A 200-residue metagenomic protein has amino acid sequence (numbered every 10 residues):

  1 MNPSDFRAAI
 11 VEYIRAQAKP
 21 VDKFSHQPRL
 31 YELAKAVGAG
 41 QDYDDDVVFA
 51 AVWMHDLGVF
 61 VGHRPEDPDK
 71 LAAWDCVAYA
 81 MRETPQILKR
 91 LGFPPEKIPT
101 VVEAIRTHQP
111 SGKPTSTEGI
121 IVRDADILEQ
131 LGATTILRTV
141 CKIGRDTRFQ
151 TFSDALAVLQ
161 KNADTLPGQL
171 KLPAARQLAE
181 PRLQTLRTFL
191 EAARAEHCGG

Functional and structural regions predicted by a protein language model:
N2, A16-Y43, M54, P110-G200: Divalent metal-dependent phosphate-bond-processing catalytic cores, especially two-metal-ion Mg2+/Mn2+ enzymes that act
F6-A18: Generic N-terminal amphipathic, Lys/Arg-enriched alpha-helix
K23, K70-V77, A179: Flexible, glycine- and charge-enriched loops at secondary-structure boundaries
L30, W74-R90: An active-site-proximal "capping" alpha-helix that borders the catalytic cofactor pocket
D45-P65, D69, A80, T84 (+1 more regions): His-Asp-centered metal-binding catalytic motifs of divalent-metal-dependent phosphohydrolases/nucleases
A80, T84, K97, V101 (+2 more regions): Amphipathic alpha-helical interface surfaces
L91-P95: Inter-helical turn/loop segments and adjacent helix faces that build the functional surface of alpha-helical bundle
